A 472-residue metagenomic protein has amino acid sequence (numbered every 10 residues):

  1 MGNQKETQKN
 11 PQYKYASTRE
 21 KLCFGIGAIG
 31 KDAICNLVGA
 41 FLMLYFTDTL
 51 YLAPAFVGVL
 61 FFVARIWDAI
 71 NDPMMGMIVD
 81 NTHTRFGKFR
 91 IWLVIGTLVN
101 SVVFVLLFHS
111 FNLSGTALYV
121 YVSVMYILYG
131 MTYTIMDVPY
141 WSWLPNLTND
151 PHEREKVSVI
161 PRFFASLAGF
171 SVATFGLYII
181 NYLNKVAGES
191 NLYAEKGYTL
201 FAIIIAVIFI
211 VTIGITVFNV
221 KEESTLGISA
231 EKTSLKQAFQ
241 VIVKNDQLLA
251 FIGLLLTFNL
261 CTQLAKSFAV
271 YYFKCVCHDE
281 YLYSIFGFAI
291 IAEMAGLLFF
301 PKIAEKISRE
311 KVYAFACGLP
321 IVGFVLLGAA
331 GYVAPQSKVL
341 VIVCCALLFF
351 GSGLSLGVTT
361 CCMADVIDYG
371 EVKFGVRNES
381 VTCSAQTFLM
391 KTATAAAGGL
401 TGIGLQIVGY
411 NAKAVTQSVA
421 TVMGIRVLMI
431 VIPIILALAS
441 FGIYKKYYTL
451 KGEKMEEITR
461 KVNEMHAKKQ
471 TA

Functional and structural regions predicted by a protein language model:
G2-A472: Membrane-embedded alpha-helical bundles of multi-pass transporters/translocases, especially carrier/permease families
